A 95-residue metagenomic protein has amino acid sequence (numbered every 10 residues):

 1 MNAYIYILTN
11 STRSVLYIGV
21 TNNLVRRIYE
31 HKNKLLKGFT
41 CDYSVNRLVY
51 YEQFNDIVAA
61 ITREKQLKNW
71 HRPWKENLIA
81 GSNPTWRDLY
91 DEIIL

Functional and structural regions predicted by a protein language model:
M1-L36, C41-Y51, V58-K65, L78 (+2 more regions): GIY-YIG nuclease catalytic motif and its immediate N-terminal context
W70-R72: A common structural junction motif
